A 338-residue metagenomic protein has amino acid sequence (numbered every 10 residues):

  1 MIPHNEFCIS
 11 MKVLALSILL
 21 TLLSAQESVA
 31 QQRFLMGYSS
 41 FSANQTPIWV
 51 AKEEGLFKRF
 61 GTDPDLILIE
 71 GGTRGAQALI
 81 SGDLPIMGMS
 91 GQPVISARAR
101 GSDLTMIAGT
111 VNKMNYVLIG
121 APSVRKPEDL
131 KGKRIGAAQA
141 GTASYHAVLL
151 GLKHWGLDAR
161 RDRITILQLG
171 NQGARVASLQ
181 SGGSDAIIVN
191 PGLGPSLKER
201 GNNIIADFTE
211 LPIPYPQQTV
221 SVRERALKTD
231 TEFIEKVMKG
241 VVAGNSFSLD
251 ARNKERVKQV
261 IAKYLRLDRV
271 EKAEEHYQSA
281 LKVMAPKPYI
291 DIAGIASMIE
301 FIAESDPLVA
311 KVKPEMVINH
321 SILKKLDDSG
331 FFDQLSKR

Functional and structural regions predicted by a protein language model:
M1-M11: N-terminal secretory signal peptides that target proteins for export/translocation
K12-S24: Bacterial N-terminal signal peptides
A30-N171, R175-S181, D185-P191, I204-P214: Short, glycine-/small- and polar/acidic-enriched structural segments that line small-molecule recognition paths
K58, K282, Q334-K337: Extracytosolic ligand-binding ectodomains
D65, I164-L167, E275-A280, K313-K325: Short linear loop/turn motifs
Q92-P93, D162, G173-L265: Pocket-lining segment of extracytoplasmic ligand-binding domains
K228-V312: Secondary-structure end/capping motifs
I299-R338: Conserved C-terminal helix/tail region of periplasmic/extracytoplasmic solute-binding proteins
